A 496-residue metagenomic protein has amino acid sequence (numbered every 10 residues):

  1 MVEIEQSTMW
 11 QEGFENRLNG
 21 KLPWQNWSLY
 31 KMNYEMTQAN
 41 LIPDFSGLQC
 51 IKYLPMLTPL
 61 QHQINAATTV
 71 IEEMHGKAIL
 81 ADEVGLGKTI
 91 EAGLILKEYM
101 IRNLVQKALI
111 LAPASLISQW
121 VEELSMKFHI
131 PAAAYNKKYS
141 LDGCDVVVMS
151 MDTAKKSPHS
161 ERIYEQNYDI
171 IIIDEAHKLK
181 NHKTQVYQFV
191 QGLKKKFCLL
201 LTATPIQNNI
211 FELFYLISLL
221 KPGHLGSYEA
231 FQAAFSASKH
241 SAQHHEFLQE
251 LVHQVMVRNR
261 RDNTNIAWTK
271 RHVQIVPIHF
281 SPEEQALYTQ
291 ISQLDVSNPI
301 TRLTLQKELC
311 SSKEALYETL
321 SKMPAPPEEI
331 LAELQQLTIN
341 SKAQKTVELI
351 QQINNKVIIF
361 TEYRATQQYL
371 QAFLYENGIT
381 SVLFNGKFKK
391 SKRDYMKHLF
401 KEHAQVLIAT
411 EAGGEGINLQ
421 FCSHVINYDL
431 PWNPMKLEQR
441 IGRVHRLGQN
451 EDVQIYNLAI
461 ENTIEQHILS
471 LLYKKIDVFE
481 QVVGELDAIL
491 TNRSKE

Functional and structural regions predicted by a protein language model:
V2-Q25, L29, Y34, Q38-H62 (+6 more regions): SF2 helicase/translocase NTPase motor core, specifically the RecA-like lobe 1 inter-motif segment between Walker
L80: Hydrophobic anchor at the beta1->P-loop junction of P-loop NTPases
L96, M100, L104-K107, W268-P282 (+1 more regions): Conserved Helicase C-terminal RecA-like lobe
V148-Y168, E175-K195, L200, S218-P324 (+2 more regions): Inter-lobe coupling linker of SF2 helicases/translocases
K156-S157, N208-N209, Q367-Q368, I408-C422 (+1 more regions): SF2 helicase motor core recognition
N167, E212-Y215, I417-L430, V453-N457: A short beta-strand element within the Helicase C-terminal
F197-N209: Conserved helicase ATPase motor motifs in RecA-like P-loop NTPase domains
H445-Y473: Conserved segment of the helicase C-terminal RecA-like domain
